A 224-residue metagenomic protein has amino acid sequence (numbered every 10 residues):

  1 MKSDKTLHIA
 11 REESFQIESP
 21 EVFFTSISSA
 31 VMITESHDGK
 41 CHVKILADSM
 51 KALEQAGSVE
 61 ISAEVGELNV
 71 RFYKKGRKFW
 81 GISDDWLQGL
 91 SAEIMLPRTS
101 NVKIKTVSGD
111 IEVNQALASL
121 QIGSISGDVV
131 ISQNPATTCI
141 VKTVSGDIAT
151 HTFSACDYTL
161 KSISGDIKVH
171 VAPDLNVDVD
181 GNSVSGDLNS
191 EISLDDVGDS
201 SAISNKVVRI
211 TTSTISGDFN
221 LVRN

Functional and structural regions predicted by a protein language model:
M1-K5, K75-K78: A general sequence property marking short-to-moderate contiguous segments in secreted/outer-membrane adhesion
S3-Q16, F23: Short amphipathic
A10-I17, M32, A56-T137, A149-T150 (+1 more regions): Right-handed parallel beta-helix
P20-S26, M32: Short acidic/polar, Gly/Pro-enriched loop/turn segments located at secondary-structure boundaries
E21, K40-H42, S58, N101 (+3 more regions): Exposed beta-strand and adjacent loop surfaces of beta-rich binding modules that mediate intermolecular recognition
S28, A47-K51, G76, S108 (+5 more regions): Beta-strand elements of well-folded, non-transmembrane domains
H37-D48: Short Gly/aromatic-enriched secondary-structure transition segments
Q133-N134, T138-N224: Short, surface-exposed interaction patches in beta-rich subdomains that mediate adhesion/assembly near membranes
